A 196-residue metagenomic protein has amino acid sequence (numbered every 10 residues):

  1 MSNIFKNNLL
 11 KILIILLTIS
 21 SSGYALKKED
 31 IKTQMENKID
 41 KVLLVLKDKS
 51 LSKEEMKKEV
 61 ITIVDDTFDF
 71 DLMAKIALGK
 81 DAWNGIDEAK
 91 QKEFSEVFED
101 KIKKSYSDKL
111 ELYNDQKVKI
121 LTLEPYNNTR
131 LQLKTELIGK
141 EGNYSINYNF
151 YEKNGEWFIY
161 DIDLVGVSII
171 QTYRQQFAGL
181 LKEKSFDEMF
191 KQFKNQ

Functional and structural regions predicted by a protein language model:
S2-I12: Bacterial N-terminal signal peptides that target proteins for export
K11-S20: Bacterial N-terminal signal peptides
G23-K27: Boundary at the C-terminal end of the N-terminal hydrophobic targeting segment
K28-K109: Early exported N-terminus immediately downstream of N-terminal targeting peptides
F98, E124, L137-G139, F150-E152 (+1 more regions): A mature extracytoplasmic/lumenal domain signature
K104-Y144, Q196: Surface-exposed, charged secondary-structure patches
S145-Q171: Short beta-strand edge/turn micro-motifs at domain boundaries
D161-Q196: Low-complexity, intrinsically disordered terminal/linker segments enriched in charged and Gly/Pro repeats
